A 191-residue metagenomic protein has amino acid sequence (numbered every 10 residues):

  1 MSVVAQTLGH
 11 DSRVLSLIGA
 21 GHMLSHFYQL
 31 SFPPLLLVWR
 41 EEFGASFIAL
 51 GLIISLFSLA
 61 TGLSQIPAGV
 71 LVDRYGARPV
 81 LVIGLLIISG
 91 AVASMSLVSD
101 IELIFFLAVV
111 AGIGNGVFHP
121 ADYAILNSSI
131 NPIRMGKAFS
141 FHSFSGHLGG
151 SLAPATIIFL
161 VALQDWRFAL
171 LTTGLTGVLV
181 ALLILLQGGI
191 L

Functional and structural regions predicted by a protein language model:
V14-L37, E41-A45: Extracytoplasmic
H26, L30, G112-P120, S151: Small-residue-rich segments within alpha-helical transmembrane domains of MFS-like 12-TM solute carriers
L30, S58-I66, G150-S151: Residue-level signature of mid-helix packing/kink "hotspots" within the transmembrane helices of 12-pass Major
L35-G62: Extracellular/periplasmic helix-loop-helix junction of adjacent transmembrane segments in MFS-like secondary
L63-I101: Conserved MFS/SLC helix-loop-helix module at the cytosolic interface between two early adjacent transmembrane helices
L107-G146: Cytoplasmic helix-loop-helix junction between adjacent transmembrane helices in 12-TM secondary transporters
H142-I190: Helix-loop-helix hairpin linking two adjacent transmembrane segments in secondary transporters
